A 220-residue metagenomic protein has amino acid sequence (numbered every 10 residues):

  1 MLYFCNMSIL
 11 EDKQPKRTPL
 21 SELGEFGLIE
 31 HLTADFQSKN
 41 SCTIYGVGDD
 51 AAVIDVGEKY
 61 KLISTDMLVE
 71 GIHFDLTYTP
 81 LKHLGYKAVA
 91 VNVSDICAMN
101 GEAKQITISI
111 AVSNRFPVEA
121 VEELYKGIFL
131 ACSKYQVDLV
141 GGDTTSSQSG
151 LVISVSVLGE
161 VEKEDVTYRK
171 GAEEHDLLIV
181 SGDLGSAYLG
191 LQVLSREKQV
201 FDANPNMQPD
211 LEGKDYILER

Functional and structural regions predicted by a protein language model:
L2-R220: Helix-biased detector of long, well-ordered alpha-helical tracts
